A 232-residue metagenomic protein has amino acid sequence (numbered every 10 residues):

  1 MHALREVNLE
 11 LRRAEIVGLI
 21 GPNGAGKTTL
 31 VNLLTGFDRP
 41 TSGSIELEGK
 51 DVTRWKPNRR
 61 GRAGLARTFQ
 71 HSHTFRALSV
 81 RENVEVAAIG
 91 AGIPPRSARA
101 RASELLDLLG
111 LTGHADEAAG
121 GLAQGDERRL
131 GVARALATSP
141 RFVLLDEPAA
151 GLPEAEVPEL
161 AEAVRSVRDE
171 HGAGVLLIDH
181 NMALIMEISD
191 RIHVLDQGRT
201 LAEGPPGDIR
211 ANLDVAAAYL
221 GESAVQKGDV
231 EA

Functional and structural regions predicted by a protein language model:
M1-A232: Glycine-rich phosphate-binding loops of nucleotide-dependent enzymes
